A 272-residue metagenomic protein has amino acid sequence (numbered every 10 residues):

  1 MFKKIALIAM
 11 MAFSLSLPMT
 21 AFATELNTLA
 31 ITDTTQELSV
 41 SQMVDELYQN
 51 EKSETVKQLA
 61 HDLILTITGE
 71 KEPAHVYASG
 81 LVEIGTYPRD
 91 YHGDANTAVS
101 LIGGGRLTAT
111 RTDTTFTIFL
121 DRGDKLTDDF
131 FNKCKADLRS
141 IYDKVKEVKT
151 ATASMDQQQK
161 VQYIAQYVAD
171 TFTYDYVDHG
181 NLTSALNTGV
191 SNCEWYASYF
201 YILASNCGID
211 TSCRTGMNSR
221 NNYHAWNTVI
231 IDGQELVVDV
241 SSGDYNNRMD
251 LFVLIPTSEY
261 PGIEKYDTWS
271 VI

Functional and structural regions predicted by a protein language model:
M1-I5: Positively charged n-region of N-terminal signal peptides that target proteins for export
L7, L29-A78, A169-D170, Y174-D175: An N-terminal amphipathic alpha-helical segment
L7-L15: Hydrophobic helical h-region of N-terminal Sec-dependent signal peptides in bacterial secretory/periplasmic proteins
L15-T32: Sec-dependent signal peptide cleavage junction
L63-K125: Structured beta-strand-rich cores of soluble
I67, K71, N247-I272: Low-complexity, Gly/Ser/Thr/Pro-rich intrinsically disordered linker/tail segments
F131-A185: Secondary-structure boundary elements
W195-Y260: Hydrophobic/aromatic-rich core segments of domains that either
